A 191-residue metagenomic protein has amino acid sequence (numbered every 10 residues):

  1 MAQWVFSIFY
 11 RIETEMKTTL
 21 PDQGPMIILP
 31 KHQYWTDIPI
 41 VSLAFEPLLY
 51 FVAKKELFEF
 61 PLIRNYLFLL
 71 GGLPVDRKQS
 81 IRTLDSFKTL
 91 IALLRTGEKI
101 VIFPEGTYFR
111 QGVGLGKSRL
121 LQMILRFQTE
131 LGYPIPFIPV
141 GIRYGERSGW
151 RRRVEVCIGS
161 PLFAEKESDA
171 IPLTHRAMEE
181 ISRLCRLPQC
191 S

Functional and structural regions predicted by a protein language model:
M1-H32: Helix-to-loop junction immediately C-terminal to a conserved catalytic motif
M1-R11, E59-G71, L84, W150: Alpha-helical membrane-targeting segments
I12, L49, L73, V154-V156: A broad, low-specificity signal marking well-ordered, structured residues that form hydrophobic/aromatic
M16, I63, L90: Acidic, amphipathic alpha-helical patches
M16, K31, A53-K54, F103-P104 (+1 more regions): A secondary-structure boundary/capping signal
T18, K55, D76, G141 (+1 more regions): Residues at the C-termini of beta-strands that transition into short coil/loop
D22-S80, Q128, Y133, G145: Catalytic core of membrane glycerolipid acyltransferases/transacylases, capturing the structured, soluble-facing
L84-S191: Non-catalytic C-terminal accessory region of glycerolipid acyltransferases and related lyso-lipid remodeling enzymes
